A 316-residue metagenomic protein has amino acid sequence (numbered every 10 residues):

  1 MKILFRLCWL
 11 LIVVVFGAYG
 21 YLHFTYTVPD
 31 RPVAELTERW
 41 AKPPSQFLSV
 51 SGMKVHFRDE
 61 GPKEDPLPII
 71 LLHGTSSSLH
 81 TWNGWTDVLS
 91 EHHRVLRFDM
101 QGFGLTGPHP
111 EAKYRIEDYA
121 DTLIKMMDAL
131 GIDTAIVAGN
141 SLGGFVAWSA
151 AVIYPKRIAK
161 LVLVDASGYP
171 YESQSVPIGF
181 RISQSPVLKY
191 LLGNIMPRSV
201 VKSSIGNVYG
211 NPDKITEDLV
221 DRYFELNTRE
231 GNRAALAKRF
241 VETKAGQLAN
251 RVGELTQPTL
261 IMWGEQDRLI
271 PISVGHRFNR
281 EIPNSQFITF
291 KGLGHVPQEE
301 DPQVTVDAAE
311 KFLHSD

Functional and structural regions predicted by a protein language model:
M1-L67, H92, D133, H314-D316: Alpha/beta-hydrolase fold catalytic core
Y26-P29, Q174-V176, N194-E254: Conserved alpha/beta-hydrolase catalytic His-Asp/Glu region
P44, V50-G52, R58-E60, M100-L142: Active-site loop/oxyanion-hole signature of alpha/beta-hydrolase fold enzymes
E60-L105: Conserved HGGG/HGGXW glycine-rich cap/lid loop of the alpha/beta-hydrolase fold
V152, L161-Y190: Flexible "cap/lid" loop of the alpha/beta hydrolase fold
L255, I261-W263: Short beta-strand/loop motif that positions the catalytic acidic residue of the alpha/beta-hydrolase fold
Q266-I270: Acidic catalytic loop of the alpha/beta-hydrolase fold
S285-D316: Catalytic active-site module of serine/aspartate enzymes centered on a nucleophile-bearing elbow/loop
